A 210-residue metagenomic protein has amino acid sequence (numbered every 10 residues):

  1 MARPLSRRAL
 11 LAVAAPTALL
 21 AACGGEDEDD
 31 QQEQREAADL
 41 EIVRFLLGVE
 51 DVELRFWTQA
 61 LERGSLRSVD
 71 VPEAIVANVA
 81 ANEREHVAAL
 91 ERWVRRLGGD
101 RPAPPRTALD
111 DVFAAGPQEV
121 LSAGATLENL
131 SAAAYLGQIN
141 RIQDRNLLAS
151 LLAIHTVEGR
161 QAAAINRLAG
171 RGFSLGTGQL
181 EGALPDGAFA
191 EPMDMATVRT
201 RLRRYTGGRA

Functional and structural regions predicted by a protein language model:
A2-L5, V13-P16, G25-A210: All-alpha RGS (Regulator of G-protein Signaling) helical domain and cognate RGS-like helical scaffolds
L20-A22: C-terminal motif of bacterial Sec signal peptides marking the signal peptidase cleavage site
